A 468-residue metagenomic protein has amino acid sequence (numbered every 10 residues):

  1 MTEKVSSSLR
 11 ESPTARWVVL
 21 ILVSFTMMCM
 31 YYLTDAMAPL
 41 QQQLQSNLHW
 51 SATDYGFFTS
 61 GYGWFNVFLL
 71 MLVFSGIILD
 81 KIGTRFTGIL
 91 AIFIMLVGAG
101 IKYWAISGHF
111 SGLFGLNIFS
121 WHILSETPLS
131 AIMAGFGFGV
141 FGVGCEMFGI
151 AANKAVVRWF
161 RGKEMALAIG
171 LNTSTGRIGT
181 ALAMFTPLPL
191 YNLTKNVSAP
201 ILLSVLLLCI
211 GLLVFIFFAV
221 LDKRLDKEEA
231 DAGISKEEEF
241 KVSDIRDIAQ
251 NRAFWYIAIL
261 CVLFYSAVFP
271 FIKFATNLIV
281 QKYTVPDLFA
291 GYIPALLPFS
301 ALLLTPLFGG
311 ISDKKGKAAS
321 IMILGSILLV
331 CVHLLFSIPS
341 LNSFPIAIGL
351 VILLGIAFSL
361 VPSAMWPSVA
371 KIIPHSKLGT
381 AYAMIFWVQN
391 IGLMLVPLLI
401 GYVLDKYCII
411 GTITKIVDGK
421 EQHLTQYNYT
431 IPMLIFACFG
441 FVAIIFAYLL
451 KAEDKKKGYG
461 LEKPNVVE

Functional and structural regions predicted by a protein language model:
T2-P13, L225-I257, V466-E468: Juxtamembrane intracellular "pre-TM" segments in multi-pass secondary transporters
M37-Q41, N251-T305, P362, W366 (+1 more regions): Extracytoplasmic gate region of multi-pass secondary transporters
S60-I77, A295-F308: Central cavity-lining transmembrane alpha-helices of secondary-active solute carriers, predominantly the Major
D80-I92, D313-I327: Cytoplasmic membrane-interface "Motif A"-like loop-to-helix N-cap segments of 12-TM Major Facilitator Superfamily
F93-E126, I327-L341: C-terminal ends and interior cores of transmembrane alpha-helices in multi-pass membrane transporters/permeases
A131, G137-T175: Cytoplasmic helix-loop-helix junction between adjacent transmembrane helices in 12-TM secondary transporters
A199-F218, T430-Y448: Symmetry-related core transmembrane helices of the 12-TM Major Facilitator Superfamily/SLC fold
A318-M365: C-terminal transmembrane helical hairpin of 12-TM major facilitator-type secondary transporters
